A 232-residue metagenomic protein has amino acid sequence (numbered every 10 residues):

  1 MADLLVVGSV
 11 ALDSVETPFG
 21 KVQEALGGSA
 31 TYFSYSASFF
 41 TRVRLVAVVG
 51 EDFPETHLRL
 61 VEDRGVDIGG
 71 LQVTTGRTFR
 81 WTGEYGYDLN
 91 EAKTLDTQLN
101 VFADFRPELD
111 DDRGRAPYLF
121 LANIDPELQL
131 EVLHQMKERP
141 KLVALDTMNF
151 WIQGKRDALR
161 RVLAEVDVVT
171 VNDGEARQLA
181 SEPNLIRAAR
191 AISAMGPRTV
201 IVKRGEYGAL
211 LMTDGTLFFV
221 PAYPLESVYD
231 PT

Functional and structural regions predicted by a protein language model:
M1, L185-T232: Conserved phosphate-binding/catalytic region of the ribokinase-like
D3-A11: Short, hydrophobic/glycine-enriched beta-strand segments
L5, R44-V46, A144: A structural signal for isolated positions on well-ordered beta-strands in alpha/beta enzyme cores
L12-E24, F39-F120, L133-P140: Conserved N-terminal subdomain of the carbohydrate kinase-like
A25, S29-A30, V228-T232: Glycine/serine-rich anion-binding loops at beta->alpha junctions that coordinate negatively charged ligand groups
T31-V43, A191-A194: A short, N-terminal amphipathic alpha-helix
Y35, W81-E84, G208-M212: Short beta-strand scaffold segments in enzyme catalytic cores
Y118-R190, Y207-A209: Conserved beta-alpha-beta core of the PfkB/ribokinase-like small-molecule kinase fold
